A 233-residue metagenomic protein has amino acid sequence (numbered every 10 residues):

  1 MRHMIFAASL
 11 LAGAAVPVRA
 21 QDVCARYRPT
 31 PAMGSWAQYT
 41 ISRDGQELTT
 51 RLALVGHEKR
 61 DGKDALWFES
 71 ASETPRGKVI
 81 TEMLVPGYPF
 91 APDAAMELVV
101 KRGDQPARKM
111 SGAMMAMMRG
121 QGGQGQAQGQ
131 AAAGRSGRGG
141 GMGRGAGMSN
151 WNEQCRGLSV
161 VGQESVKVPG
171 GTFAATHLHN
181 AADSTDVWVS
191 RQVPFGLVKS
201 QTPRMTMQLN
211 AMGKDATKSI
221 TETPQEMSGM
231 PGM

Functional and structural regions predicted by a protein language model:
M4-A14: Sec-dependent N-terminal signal peptides
A14, Q130-A133: Coiled-coil-like amphipathic alpha-helices with heptad-repeat character
V16-A20: Sec/Tat signal peptide C-region and signal peptidase I cleavage site
Q21-A94, L98-R119, G140, G145-M233: Acidic, serine/threonine-rich low-complexity disordered tracts
Q121-Q130: Intrinsically disordered, low-complexity repeat/linker tracts enriched for polar/charged residues
R135-R138: Acidic-basic catalytic patches of nuclease active cores, encompassing PD-(D/E)XK and other metal-cofactor nuclease
